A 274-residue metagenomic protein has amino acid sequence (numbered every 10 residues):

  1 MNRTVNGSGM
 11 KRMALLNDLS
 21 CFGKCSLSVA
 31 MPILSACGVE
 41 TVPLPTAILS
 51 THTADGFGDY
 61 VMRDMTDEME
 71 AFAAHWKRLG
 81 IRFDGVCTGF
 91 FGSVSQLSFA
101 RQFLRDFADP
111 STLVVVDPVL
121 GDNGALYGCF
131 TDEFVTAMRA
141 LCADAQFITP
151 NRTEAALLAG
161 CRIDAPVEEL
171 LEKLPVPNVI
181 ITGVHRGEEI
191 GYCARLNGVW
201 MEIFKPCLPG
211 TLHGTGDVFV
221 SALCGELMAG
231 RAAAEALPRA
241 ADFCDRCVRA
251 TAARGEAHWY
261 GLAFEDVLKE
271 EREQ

Functional and structural regions predicted by a protein language model:
N2-V116, L120-G128, E265-E273: Conserved N-terminal subdomain of the carbohydrate kinase-like
L16, C37, W76-L79, D106-F107 (+5 more regions): Change "in soluble alpha/beta enzymes" to "in soluble alpha/beta proteins
C21, W200-G214: Short pre-catalytic strand/loop immediately N-terminal to key active-site residues, enriched for Gly-Thr
S95, F99, L157-L158, A222: Phosphate- and divalent-cation-binding pockets in alpha/beta enzyme and binding domains that engage nucleotide-derived
L126-M201, G210, R231-A234: Conserved phosphate/ATP/ADP-binding segment of small-molecule kinases
P209-A233, L237-R239: Short, small-residue alpha-helix embedded
A234-Q274: Charged C-terminal helix
